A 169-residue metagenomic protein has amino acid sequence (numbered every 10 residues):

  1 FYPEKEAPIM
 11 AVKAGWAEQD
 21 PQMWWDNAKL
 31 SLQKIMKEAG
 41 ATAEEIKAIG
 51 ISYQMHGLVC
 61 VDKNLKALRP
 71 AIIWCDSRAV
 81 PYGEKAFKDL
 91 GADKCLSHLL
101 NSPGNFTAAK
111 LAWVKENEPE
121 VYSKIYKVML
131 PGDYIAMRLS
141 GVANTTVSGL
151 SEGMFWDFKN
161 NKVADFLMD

Functional and structural regions predicted by a protein language model:
F1-R69, P81, S97, K124: N-terminal glycine/serine-rich phosphate-binding loop of ATP-dependent small-molecule kinases, especially carbohydrate
V12-W16, A86-G91, K110: Short, surface-exposed amphipathic charged segments that create phosphate/polyanion-binding patches used for binding
Q22, D26-Q33, K37, E84 (+6 more regions): A broad, structural surface signal
K63-A67, K85, D89-A92: Hydrophobic or amphipathic alpha-helical targeting/insertion segments
P70, Y82, A86, R138: Residues that scaffold the ATP/ADP-binding catalytic core of kinase and kinase-like folds
A71, K94-D169: Gly/Ser/Thr-rich active-site cleft segment
D76: Carbohydrate-associated surface elements
